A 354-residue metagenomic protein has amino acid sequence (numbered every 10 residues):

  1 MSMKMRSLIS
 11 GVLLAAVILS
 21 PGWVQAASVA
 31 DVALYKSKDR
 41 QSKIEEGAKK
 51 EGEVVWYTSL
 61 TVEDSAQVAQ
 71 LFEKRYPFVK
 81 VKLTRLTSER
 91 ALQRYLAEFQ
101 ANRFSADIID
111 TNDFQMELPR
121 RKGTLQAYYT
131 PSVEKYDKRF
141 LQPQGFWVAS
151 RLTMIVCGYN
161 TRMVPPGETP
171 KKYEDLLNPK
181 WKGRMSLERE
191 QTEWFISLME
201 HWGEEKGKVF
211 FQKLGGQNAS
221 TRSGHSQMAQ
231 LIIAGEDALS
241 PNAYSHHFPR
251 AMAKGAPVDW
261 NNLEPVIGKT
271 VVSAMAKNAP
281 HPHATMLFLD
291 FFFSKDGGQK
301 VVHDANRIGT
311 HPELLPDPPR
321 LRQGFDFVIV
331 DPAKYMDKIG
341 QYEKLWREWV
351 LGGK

Functional and structural regions predicted by a protein language model:
S10-G22: Bacterial N-terminal signal peptides
A26-V55, E73-K74, L177-K182: Immediate post-signal peptide segment of exported/extracytoplasmic ligand-binding proteins
V55-Q70, V81-F99, F104-E236: Extracytoplasmic ligand-binding site segments that recognize negatively charged/polar headgroups
Q115-L118, A238-P257: A ligand-binding cleft/hinge motif common to bilobed small-molecule-binding domains
K138, L152-I155, F211-G215, A219-R222 (+2 more regions): Periplasmic-binding protein-like
V156-M163, M199-H201, K269-H281, F292 (+1 more regions): A bilobed periplasmic-binding-protein/Venus flytrap-type ligand-binding module shared by bacterial periplasmic
W181-E190, F292-P316: Periplasmic-binding protein-like
P316-K354: Extracellular/periplasmic bilobal clamshell ligand-binding domains
